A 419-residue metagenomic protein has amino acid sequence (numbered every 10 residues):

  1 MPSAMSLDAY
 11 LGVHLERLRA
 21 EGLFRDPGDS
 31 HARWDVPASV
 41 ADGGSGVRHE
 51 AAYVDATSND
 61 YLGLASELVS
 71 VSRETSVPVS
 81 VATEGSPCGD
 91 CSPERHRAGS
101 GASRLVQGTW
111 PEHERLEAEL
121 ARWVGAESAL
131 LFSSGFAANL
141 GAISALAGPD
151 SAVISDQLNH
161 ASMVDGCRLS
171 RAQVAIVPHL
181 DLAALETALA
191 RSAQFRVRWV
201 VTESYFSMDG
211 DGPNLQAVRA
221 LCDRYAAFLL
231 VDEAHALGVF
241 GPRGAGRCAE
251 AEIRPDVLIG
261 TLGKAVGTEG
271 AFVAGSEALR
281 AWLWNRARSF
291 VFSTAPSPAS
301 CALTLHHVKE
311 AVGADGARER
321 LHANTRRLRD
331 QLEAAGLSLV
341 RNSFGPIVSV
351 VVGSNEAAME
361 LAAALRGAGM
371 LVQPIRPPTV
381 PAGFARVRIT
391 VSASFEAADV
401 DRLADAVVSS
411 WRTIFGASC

Functional and structural regions predicted by a protein language model:
D8-G99, A227: N-terminal "arm"/small-domain region of PLP-dependent enzymes with the aminotransferase-like
D60, P87-C91, A175-V231: Active-site phosphate-binding strand-loop segment of PLP-dependent enzymes
E67, A118, R122, G367-A368 (+1 more regions): PLP-dependent enzyme catalytic core of the Aspartate aminotransferase-like
G89-S134: Conserved N-terminal alpha-helix of the aminotransferase class I/II PLP-enzyme fold
A142-A161: Conserved PLP-anchoring active-site segment centered on the Schiff-base-forming lysine
A226, E233, A245-L262, A281-N285: Conserved active-site segment immediately N-terminal to the catalytic lysine that forms the internal aldimine
I259, A265-L332, L337-V340: PLP-dependent aminotransferase class I/II
R318-R329, E333-A368, F384, V391-A393: Conserved PLP-binding catalytic core of the aspartate aminotransferase-like
